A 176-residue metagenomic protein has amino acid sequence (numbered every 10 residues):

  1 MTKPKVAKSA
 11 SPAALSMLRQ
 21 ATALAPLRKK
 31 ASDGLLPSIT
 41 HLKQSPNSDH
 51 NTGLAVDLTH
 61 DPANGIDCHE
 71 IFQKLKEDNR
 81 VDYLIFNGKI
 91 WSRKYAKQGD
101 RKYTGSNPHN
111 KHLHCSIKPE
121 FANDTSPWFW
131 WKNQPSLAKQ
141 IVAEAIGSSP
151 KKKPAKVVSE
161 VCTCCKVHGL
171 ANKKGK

Functional and structural regions predicted by a protein language model:
M1, G175-K176: Short, solvent-exposed mixed-charge patches
M1-K8, P119-C164, H168: Low-complexity, Gly/Ser/Thr/Pro-rich intrinsically disordered linker/tail segments
M1-K97, N110-A122, P127-W128: Secreted/periplasmic proteins that engage bacterial cell-wall peptidoglycan
K30, Y103, K153-P154, G175: Small/flexible residues
D82-D100, A138-K153: A short, terminal or domain-edge coil/loop segment
R101-N107: Short proline/glycine-enriched turn/loop segments at secondary-structure junctions
G169-K174: Intrinsically disordered, low-complexity proline/serine/acidic-rich interaction tracts in eukaryotic
